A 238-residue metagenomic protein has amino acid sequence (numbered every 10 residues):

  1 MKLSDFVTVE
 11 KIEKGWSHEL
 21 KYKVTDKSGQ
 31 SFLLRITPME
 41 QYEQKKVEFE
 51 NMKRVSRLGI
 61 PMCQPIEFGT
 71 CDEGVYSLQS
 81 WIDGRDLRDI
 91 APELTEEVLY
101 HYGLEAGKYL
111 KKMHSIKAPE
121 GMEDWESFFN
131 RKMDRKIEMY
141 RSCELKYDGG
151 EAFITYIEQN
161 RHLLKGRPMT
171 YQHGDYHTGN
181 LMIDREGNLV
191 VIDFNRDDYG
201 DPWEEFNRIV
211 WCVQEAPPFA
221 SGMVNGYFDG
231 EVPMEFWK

Functional and structural regions predicted by a protein language model:
M1-S4, L104, K112-G174, N225: An alpha-helical support segment within catalytic cores of ATP-dependent transferases
L3-I12: Conserved N-terminal boundary motif of the eukaryotic protein kinase catalytic domain
K11-E123: ATP-binding pocket architecture of kinase catalytic cores
L20-V24, T155-F206: Active-site acidic catalytic loop and adjacent metal/ATP-binding pocket of ATP-dependent phosphoryl transfer enzymes
M52, T95-E96, V190, N207-I209 (+1 more regions): Glycine-rich, phosphate-binding/catalytic loops in enzymes
S56, A91, N195, W203 (+1 more regions): Short, flexible helix/strand-to-coil boundary loops that buttress conserved ligand/catalytic motifs in alpha/beta
D124, V232-K238: All-alpha amphipathic helical-bundle segments outside canonical DNA-binding/catalytic cores that form hydrophobic
W203-P233: Active-site activation/catalytic loop segments of kinase-like enzymes and analogous catalytic loops in related
